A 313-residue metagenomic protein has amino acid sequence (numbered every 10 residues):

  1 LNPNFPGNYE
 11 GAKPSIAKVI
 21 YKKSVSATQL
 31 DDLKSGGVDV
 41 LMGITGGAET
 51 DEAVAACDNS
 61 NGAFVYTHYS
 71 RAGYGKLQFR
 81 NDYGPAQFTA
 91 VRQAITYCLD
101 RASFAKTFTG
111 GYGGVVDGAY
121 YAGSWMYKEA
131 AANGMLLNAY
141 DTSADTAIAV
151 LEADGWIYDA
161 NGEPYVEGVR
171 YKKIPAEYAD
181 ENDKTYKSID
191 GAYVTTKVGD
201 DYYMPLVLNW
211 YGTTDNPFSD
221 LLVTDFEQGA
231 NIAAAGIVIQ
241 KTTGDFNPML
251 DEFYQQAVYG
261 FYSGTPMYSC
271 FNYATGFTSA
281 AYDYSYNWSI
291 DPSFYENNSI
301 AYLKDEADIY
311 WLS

Functional and structural regions predicted by a protein language model:
L1-F5, Y9, D51-D58, F218-A234: Short, polar/charged alpha-helical segment
L1-N4, H68-A94, C98, T107-G110: A bilobed periplasmic-binding-protein/Venus flytrap-type ligand-binding module shared by bacterial periplasmic
L1-T28, V54-A72, D190: Aromatic-rich, solvent-exposed beta-strand/loop patch
I16-K22, M204-T214, I239-K241: Short, well-ordered beta-strand elements
L33-K34, V38-V40, G229-F294, N298: Periplasmic binding protein-like
T45-S60, G264-C270: A ligand-binding cleft/hinge motif common to bilobed small-molecule-binding domains
N61-F79, Y282-Y295: Periplasmic-binding protein-like
Q87-Q228: Append "and occasionally in soluble cytosolic enzymes with long acidic Gly/Pro-rich linkers
